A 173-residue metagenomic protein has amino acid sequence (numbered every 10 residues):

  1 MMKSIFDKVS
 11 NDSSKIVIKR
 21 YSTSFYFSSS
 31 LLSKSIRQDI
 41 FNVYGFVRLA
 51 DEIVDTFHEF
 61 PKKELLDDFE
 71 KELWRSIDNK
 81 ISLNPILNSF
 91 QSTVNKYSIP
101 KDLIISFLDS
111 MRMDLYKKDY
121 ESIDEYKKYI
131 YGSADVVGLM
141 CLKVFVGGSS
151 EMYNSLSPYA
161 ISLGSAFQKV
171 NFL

Functional and structural regions predicted by a protein language model:
M1-L173: Acidic catalytic motifs of isoprenoid enzymes
